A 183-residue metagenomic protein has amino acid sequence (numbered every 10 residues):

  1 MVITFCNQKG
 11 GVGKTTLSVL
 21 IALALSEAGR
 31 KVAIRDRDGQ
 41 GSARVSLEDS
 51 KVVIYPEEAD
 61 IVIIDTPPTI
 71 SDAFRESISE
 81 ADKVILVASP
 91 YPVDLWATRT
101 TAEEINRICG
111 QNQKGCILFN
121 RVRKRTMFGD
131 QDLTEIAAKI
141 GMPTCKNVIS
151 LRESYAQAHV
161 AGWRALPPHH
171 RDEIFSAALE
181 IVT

Functional and structural regions predicted by a protein language model:
M1-R30: Walker A (P-loop) phosphate-binding motif
A28-A43: Short beta-strand-centered segment that lines the nucleotide-binding/catalytic pocket of NTP-utilizing
D38, P56-F74: Switch II (G3) loop of P-loop NTPases
Q40-V52: P-loop NTPase switch/communication element
S71-P92: Inter-motif core of Ras-like GTPase G domains
T98-K124: Conserved C-terminal guanine-recognition region of P-loop GTPase G domains, centered on the G4
R123, M127, L133-W163: Beta-strand-loop-alpha "switch" segments that mediate conformational coupling across diverse proteins
Q157-F175: C-terminal boundary of histidine-terminating zinc-finger modules
